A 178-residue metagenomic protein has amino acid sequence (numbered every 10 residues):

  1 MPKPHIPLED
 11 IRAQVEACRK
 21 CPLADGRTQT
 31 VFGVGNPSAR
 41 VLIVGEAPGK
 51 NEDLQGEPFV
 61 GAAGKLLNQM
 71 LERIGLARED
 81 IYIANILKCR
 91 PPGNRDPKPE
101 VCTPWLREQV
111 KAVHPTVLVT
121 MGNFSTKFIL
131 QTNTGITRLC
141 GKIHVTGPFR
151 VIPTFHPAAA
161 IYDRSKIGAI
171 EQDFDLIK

Functional and structural regions predicted by a protein language model:
M1-K178: A polyanion-binding, active-site-adjacent surface
